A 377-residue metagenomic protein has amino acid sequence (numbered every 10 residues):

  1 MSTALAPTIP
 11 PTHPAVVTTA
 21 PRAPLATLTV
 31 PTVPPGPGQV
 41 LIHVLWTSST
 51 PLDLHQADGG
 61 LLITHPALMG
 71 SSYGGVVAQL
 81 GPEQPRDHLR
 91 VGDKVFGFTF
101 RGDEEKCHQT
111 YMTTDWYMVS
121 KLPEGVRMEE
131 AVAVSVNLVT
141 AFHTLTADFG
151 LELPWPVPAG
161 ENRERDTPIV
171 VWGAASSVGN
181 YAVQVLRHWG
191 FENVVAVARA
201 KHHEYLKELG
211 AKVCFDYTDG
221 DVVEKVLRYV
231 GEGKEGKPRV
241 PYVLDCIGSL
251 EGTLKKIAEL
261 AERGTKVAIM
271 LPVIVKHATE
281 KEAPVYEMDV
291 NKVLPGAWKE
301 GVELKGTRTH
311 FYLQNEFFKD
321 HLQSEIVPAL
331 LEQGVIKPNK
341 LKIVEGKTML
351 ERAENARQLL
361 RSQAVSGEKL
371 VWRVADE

Functional and structural regions predicted by a protein language model:
S2-G36, H43-Q79, R86-E377: Terminal helix/beta-alpha structural elements that buttress the NAD(P)+-binding lobe
